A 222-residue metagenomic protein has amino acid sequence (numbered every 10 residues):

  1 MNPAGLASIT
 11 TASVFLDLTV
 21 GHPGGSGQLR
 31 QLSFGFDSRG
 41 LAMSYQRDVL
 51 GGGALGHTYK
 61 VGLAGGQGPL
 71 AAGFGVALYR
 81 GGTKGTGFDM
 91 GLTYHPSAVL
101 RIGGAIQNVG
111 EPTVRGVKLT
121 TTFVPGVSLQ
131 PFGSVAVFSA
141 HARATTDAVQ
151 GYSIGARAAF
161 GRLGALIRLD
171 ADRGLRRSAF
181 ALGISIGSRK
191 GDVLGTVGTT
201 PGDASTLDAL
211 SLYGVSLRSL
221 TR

Functional and structural regions predicted by a protein language model:
M1-R222: Subset of outer-membrane beta-barrel
